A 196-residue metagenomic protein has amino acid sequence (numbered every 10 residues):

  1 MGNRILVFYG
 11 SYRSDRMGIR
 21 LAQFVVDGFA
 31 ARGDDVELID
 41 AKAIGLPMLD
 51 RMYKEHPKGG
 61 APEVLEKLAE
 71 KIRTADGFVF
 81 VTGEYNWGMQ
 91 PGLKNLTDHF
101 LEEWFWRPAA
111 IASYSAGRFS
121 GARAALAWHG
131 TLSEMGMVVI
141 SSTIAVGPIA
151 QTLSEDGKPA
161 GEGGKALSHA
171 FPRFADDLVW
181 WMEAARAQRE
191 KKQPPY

Functional and structural regions predicted by a protein language model:
M1-N95, E102, P159-Y196: N-terminal beta1-alpha1-beta2 submodule of the flavodoxin-like/Rossmannoid cofactor-binding fold
Q23-F24, T97, A127-G130: Short, solvent-exposed amphipathic alpha-helical segments in soluble enzyme and RNA/protein-processing domains
L93-H99, M135-V138: Short, electropositive alpha-helical surface patch
F105-R107: His-Asp phosphorelay/catalytic-motif detector in bacterial-type signaling
A109-A150, A166-H169: Short, glycine-/small-residue-rich phosphate/pyrophosphate-handling segment
G147-E162: Short helix/strand-capping connector loops at secondary-structure junctions
